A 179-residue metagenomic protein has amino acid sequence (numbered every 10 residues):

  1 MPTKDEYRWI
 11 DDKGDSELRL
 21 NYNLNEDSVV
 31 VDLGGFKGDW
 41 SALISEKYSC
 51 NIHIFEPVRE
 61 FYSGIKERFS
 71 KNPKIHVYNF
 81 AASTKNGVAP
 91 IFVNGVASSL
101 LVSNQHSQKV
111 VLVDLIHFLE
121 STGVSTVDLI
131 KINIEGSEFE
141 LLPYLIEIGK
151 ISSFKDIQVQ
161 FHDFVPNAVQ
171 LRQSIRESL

Functional and structural regions predicted by a protein language model:
M1-L179: Phosphate/nucleotide-binding beta-alpha loop and adjacent structural elements of enzyme active sites
